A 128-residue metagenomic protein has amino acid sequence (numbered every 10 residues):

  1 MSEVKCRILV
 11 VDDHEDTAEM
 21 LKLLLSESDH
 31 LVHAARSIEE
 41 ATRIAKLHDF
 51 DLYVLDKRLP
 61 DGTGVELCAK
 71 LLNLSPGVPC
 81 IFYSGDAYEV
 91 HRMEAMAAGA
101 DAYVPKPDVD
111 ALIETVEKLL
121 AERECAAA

Functional and structural regions predicted by a protein language model:
M1-L9, A111-A128: Non-catalytic signal-transmission and effector/linker regions of two-component phosphorelay proteins
E15-H33: Two-component/phosphorelay signaling modules centered on CheY-like receiver
R36-S37, T63-E66: Acidic catalytic/metal-coordinating carboxylates
H48-V54, L59: Active-site beta3 strand of CheY-like receiver
V65-P76: Short amphipathic alpha-helix used as the core "switch/output" element in two-component signaling
E66, D86-P105, D110-E114: Alpha4 helix (beta4-alpha4-beta5 surface) of REC/receiver domains from two-component response regulators
